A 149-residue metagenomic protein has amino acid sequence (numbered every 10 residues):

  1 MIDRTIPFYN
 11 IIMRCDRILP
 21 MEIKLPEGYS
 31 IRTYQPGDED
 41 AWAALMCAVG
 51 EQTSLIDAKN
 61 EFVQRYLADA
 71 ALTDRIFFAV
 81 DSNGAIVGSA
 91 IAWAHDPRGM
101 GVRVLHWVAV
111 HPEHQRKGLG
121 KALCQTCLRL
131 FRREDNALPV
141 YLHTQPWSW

Functional and structural regions predicted by a protein language model:
M1-E27: Acyl-donor-binding surface of acyltransferase catalytic domains
S30-W42: A short beta-loop-alpha structural element at the N-terminal edge of CoA-dependent acyl/N-acetyltransferase catalytic
D40, K117, W149: Loop/helix-junction capping segments adjacent to catalytic residues or to phosphate/diphosphate-binding pockets
A43-M46, F131: Hydrophobic alpha-helical core bundles mediating ligand binding, dimerization, or RNAP-core interactions
C47-V110: A conserved beta-strand-loop-helix scaffold within acyl/acetyltransferase catalytic domains
W107-P112, R116-F131: Conserved acetyl-CoA-binding loop-helix of GNAT-fold acetyltransferases
A109, P146-S148: Active-site-proximal loop/turn and secondary-structure-junction residues that shape catalytic pockets, frequently
F131-Q145: Conserved GNAT acetyl-CoA-binding A-motif
